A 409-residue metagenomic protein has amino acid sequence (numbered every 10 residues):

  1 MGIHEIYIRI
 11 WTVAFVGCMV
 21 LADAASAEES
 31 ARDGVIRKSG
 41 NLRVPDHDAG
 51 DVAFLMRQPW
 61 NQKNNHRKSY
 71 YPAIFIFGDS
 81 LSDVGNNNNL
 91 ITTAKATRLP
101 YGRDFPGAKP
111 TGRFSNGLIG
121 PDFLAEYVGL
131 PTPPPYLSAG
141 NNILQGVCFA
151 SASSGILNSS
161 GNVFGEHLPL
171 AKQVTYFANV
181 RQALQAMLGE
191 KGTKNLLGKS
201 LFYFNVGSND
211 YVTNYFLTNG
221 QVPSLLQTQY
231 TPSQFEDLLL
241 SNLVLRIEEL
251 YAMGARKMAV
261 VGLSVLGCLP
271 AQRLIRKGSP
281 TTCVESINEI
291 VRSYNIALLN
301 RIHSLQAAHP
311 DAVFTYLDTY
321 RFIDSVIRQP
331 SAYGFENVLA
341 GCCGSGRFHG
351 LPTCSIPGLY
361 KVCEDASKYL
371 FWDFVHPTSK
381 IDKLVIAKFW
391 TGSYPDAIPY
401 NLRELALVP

Functional and structural regions predicted by a protein language model:
G2-P409: Conserved active-site regions of diverse hydrolases
